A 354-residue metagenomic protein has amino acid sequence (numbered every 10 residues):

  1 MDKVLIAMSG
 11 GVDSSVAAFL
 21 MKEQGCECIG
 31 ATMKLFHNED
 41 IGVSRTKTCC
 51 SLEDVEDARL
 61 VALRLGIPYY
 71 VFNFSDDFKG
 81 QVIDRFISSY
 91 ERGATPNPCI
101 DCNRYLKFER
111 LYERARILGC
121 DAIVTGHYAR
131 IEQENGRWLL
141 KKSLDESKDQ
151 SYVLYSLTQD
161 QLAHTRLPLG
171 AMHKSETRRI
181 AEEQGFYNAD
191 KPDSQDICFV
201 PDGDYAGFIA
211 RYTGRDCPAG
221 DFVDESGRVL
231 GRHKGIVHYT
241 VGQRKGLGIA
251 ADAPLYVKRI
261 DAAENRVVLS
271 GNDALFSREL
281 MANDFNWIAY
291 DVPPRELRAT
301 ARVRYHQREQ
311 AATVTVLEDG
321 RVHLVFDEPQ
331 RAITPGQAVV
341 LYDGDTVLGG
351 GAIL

Functional and structural regions predicted by a protein language model:
M1-Y155, R166, E176, E182: ATP-dependent adenylation/nucleotidyltransferase module used to activate substrates
V124-E132, G136-L354: AMP-forming adenylation/ATP pyrophosphatase catalytic core
